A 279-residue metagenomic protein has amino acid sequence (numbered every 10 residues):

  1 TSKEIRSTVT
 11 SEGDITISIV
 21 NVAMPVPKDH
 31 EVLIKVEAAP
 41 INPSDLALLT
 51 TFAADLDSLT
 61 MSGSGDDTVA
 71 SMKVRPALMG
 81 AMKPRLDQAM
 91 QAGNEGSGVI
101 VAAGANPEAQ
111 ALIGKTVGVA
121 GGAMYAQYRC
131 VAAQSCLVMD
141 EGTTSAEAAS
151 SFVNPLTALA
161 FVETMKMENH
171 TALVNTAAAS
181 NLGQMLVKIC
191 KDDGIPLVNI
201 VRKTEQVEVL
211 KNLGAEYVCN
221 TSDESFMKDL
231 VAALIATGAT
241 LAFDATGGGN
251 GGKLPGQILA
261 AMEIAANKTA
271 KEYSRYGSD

Functional and structural regions predicted by a protein language model:
M24-P40, F52-G121: Glycine-rich beta-strand-centered segment in the early N-terminal region that forms part of a ligand/cofactor-binding
L112, S151-E224: Mid-domain Rossmann-like dinucleotide-binding core that forms the NAD(H)/NADP(H) cofactor-binding site
K115, Q127, T171, E216 (+1 more regions): Conserved acidic residues
G118, V174, A242-F243: N-terminal Rossmann-like NAD(P) cofactor-binding module of classical short-chain dehydrogenase/reductase
G121-Q134: A structural motif shared across PLP-dependent enzymes of the aminotransferase-like
A146-A149: C-terminal boundary of histidine-terminating zinc-finger modules
K191-Y273: Adenosine-nucleotide cofactor-binding segment
Y276-D279: Rossmann-fold dehydrogenase core element
